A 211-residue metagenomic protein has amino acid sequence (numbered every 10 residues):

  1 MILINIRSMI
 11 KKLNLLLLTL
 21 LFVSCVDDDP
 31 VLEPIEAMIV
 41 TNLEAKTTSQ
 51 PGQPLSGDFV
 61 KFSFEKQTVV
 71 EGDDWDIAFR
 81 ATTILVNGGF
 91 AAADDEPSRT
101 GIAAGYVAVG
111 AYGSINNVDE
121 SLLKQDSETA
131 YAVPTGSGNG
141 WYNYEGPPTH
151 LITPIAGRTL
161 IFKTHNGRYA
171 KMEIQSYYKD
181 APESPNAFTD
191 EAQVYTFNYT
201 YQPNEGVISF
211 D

Functional and structural regions predicted by a protein language model:
M1-M9: N-terminal secretory signal peptides that target proteins for export/translocation
I10-L18: Sec-dependent signal peptide recognition, specifically the positively charged N-region followed immediately by
L21-S24: C-terminal motif of bacterial Sec signal peptides marking the signal peptidase cleavage site
V26-R158, D180-S184, D190-D211: N-terminal "domain-start" segment
L160-T164: A short beta-strand micro-motif
H165-Y169: Glycine-centered tight beta-turn/hairpin loop motif at sheet-sheet or coil-to-beta transitions
